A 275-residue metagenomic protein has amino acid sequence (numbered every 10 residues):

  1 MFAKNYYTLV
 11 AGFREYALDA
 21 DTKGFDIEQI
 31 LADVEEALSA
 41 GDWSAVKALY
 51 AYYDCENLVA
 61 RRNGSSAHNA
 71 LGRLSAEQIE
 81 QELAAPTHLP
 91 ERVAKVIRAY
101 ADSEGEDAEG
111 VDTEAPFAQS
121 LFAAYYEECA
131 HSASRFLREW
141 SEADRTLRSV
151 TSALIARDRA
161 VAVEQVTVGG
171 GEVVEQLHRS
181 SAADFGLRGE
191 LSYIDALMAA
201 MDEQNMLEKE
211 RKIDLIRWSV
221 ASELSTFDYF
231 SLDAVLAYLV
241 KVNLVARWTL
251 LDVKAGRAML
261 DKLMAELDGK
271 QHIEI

Functional and structural regions predicted by a protein language model:
M1-I275: Extended alpha-helical surfaces
